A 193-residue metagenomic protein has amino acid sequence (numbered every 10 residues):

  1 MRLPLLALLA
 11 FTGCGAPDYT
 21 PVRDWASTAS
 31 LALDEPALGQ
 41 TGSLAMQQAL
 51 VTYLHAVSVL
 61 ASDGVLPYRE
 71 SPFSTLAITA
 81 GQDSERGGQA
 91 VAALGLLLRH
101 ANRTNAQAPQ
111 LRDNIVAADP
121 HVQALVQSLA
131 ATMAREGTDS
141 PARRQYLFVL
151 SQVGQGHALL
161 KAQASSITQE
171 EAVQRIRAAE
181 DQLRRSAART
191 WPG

Functional and structural regions predicted by a protein language model:
M1-A7: Sec-dependent signal peptide recognition, specifically the positively charged N-region followed immediately by
A10-G13: C-terminal motif of bacterial Sec signal peptides marking the signal peptidase cleavage site
G15-A93: N-terminal Sec/ER secretory leader and immediately downstream segment of secreted/extracellular precursors
P17, W191-G193: Short, solvent-exposed mixed-charge patches
S84-D181, A188: Extended amphipathic alpha-helical interaction segments
